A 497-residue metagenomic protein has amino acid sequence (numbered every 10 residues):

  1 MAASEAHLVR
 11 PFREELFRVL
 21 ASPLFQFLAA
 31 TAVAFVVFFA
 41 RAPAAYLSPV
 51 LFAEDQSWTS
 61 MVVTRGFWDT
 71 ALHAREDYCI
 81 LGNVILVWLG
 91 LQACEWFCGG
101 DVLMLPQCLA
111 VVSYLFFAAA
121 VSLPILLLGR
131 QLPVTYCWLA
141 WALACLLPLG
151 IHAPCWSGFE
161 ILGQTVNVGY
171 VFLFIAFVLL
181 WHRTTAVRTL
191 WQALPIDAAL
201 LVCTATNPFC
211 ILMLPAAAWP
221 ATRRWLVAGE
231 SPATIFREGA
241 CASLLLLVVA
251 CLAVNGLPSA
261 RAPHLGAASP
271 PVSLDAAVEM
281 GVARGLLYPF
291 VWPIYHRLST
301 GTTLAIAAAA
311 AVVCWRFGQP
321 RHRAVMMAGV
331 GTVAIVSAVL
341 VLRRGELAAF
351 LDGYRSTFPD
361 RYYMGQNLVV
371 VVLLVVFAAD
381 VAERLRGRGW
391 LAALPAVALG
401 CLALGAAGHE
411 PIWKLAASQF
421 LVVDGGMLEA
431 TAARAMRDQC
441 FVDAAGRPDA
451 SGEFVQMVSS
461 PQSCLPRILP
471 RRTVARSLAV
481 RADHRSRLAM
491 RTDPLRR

Functional and structural regions predicted by a protein language model:
E5-I151, G158, V187-W191, W219-R223 (+6 more regions): Intrinsically disordered, polar/acidic, low-complexity terminal segments
A32-V33, P320-L351: Transmembrane alpha-helix segments characteristic of polytopic inner-membrane glycan-assembly/cell-envelope
A34, F117-A120, C210-M213, A217 (+5 more regions): Helical transmembrane-bundle signal
S113-A120, L126-R130, V134-T185, A205-T206 (+1 more regions): Membrane-interface micro-motifs in multi-pass membrane enzymes
L179-R183, M213-A221, I306-C314, N367-R384: Transmembrane alpha-helices and membrane-interface helical segments of multi-pass integral membrane enzymes
Q192-A217: Membrane-interface alpha helices of multi-pass inner-membrane proteins
A250-S259, I335-R344, G408-I412: C-terminal TM-helix exit segments that contain a strictly Trp-centered aromatic cap at the helix terminus
L342-V423: Active-site/pore-lining binding-face segments in mid-to-C-terminal subdomains
